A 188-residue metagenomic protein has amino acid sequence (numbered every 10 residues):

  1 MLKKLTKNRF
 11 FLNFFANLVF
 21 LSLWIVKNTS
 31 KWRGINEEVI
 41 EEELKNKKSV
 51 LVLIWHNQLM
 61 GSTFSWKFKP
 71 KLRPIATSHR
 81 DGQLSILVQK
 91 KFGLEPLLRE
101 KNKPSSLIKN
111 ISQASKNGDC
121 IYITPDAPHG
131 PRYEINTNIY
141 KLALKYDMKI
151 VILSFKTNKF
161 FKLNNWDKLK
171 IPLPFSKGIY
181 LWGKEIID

Functional and structural regions predicted by a protein language model:
M1-G61, S65, I86, L94 (+1 more regions): Membrane-anchoring hydrophobic helices of lipid-metabolizing enzymes
R33, K101-S105, R132: A conditional alpha-helix N-cap/helix-loop micro-motif detector
S49-N102, Y146, K159-L163: Catalytic core of membrane glycerolipid acyltransferases/transacylases, capturing the structured, soluble-facing
L84-S85, S105-Q113: Short, charged beta->alpha transition segments
R99, T124, I152-F155: Generic beta-sheet signal
I111-L142, Y146: Catalytic-site beta-strand/loop segments enriched in glycine and acidic/polar residues
E134-D188: A cross-family acyltransferase "interaction/gating" segment
